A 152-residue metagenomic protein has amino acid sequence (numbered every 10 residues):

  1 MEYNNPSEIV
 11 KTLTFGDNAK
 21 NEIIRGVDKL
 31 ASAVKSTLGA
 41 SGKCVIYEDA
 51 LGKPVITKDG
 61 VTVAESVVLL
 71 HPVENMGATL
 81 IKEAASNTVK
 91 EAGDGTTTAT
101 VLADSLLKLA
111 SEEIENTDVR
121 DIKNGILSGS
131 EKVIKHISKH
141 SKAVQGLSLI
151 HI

Functional and structural regions predicted by a protein language model:
M1-L149: N-terminal glycine-/lysine-enriched basic segments
